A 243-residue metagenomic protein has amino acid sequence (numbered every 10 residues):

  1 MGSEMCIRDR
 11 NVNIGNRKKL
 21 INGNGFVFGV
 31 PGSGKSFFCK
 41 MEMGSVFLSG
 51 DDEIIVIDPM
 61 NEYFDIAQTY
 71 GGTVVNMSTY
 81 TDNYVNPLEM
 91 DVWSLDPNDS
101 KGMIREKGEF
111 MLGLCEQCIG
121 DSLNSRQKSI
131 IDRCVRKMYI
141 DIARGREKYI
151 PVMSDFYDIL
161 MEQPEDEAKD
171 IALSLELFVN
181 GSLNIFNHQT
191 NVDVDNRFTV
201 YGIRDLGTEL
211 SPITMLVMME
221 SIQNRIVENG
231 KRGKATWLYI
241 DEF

Functional and structural regions predicted by a protein language model:
M1-E4, R8-R10, N61-T73, T79-T81 (+1 more regions): P-loop NTPase motor domains
E4-M77: Glycine-rich phosphate-binding loop of nucleotide-binding enzymes
